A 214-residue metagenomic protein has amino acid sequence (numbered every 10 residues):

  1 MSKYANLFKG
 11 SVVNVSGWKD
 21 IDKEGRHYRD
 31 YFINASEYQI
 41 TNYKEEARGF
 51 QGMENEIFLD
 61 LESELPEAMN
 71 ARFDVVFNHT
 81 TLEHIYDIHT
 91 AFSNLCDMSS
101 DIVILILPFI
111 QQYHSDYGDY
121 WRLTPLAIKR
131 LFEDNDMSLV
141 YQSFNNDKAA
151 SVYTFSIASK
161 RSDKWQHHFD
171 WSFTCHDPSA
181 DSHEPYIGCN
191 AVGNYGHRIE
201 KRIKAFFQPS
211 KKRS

Functional and structural regions predicted by a protein language model:
M1-G10: Class I SAM-dependent methyltransferase Rossmann-like catalytic core, especially the SAM/SAH-binding loop
K3, V15, T174-C175: Extended interaction regions within the primary functional domain
G10-H114, P125-K129: Conserved SAM-binding loop
Y86-S214: S-adenosyl-L-methionine-dependent methyltransferase catalytic module, highlighting the catalytic core
